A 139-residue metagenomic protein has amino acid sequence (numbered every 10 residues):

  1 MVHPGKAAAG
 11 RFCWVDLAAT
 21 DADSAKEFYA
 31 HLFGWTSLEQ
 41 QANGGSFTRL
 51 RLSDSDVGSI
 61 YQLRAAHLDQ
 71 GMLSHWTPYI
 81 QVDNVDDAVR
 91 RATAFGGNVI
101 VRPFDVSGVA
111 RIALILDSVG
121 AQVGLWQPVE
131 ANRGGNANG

Functional and structural regions predicted by a protein language model:
M1-A8, L38-E39, V89, T93-G139: Vicinal oxygen chelate
V2, W35-L73, S118, Q122-V129: Conserved short beta-strand elements that form part of the metal-binding/catalytic scaffold of enzyme active sites
A7-D56, A94: Core segments of cupin and vicinal oxygen chelate
R11-T20, T48-R51, H67-R91, R111-L116: Vicinal oxygen chelate
D21-D23, D56, A66, D86 (+1 more regions): Residues that cap or initiate secondary-structure elements
G34-T36, V57-G58, T77-Q81, V99: Short, low-complexity, polar/charged sequence segments that are solvent-exposed and flexible
